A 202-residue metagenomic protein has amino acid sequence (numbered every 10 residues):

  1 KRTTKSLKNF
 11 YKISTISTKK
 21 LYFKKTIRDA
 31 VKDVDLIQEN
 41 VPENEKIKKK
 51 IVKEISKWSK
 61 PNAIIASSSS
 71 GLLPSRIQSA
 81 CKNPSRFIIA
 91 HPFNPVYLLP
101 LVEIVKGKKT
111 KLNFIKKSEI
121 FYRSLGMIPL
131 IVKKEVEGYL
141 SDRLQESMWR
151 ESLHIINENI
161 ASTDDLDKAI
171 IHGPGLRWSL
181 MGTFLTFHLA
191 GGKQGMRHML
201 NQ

Functional and structural regions predicted by a protein language model:
R2-T4, K8-I64: Rossmann-like NAD(P)-binding element
T4-L7, Y11, S124, S141 (+1 more regions): Structural/interface elements that position substrates and couple domains in central-metabolism enzymes
I64-K134, G138-D142: Rossmann-fold dinucleotide-binding core
P100-L101, M148-S152, T183, M199-Q202: A general alpha-helix detector
K111, A161-D167: Helix N-cap / loop-to-helix initiation motif
L153-S162: C-terminal regulatory/interaction module of P-loop NTP-utilizing enzymes
I170-G173: Small-residue-rich helix-loop
G175-Q202: Interdomain hinge/lid region at the active-site interface of Rossmann-like NAD(P)-dependent oxidoreductases
